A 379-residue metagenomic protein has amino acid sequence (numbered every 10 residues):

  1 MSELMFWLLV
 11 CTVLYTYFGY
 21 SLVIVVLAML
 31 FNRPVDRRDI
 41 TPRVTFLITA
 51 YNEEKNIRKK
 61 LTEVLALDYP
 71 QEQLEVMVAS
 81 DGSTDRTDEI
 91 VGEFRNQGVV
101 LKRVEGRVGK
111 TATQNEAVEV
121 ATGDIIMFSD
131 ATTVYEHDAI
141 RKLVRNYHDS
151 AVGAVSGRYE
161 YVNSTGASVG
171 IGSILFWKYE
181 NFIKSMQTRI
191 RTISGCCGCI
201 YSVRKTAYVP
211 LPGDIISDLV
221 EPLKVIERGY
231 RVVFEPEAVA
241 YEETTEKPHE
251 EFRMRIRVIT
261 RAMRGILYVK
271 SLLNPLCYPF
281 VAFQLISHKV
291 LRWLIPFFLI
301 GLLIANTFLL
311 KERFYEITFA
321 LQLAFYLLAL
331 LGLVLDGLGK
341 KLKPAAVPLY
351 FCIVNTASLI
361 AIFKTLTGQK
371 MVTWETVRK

Functional and structural regions predicted by a protein language model:
M1-I40: N-terminal membrane-anchoring/stem segments of glycan-assembly enzymes
V26, F31, R38, E242 (+1 more regions): Membrane-embedded multi-pass helical conduit in multi-pass membrane proteins, especially envelope-biosynthetic
P42-T45, E75, V220: Cell-envelope/extracellular polymer assembly enzymes that use nucleotide-activated donors
E63, P70, S80-D88, G106 (+1 more regions): A conserved acidic beta->alpha catalytic loop
Q73-M77, D88-V120, I171-G172, W177 (+1 more regions): Conserved donor nucleotide-binding strand/loop of the catalytic core
T111-T113, H137-I215, Y350: Long helical/loop segments within the catalytic core of UDP-sugar-dependent glycosyltransferases, especially the large
I126: Short aromatic/hydrophobic "clamp" motif used to bind/position activated sugar donors
Y147-Y179, G213, S217-I286, T356 (+1 more regions): Catalytic donor/gating beta->alpha subdomain of glycosyltransferases that bind UDP-sugars
